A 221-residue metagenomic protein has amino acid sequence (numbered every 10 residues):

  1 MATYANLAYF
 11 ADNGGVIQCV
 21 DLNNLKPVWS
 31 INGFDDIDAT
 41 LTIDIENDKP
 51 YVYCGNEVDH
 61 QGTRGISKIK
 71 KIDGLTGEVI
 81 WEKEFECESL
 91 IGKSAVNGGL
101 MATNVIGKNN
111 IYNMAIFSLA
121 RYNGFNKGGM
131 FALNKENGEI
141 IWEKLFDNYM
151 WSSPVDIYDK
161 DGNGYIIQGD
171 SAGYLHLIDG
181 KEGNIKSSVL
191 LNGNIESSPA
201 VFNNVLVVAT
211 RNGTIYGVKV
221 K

Functional and structural regions predicted by a protein language model:
A2-K221: Extracytoplasmic/lumenal domain signature
